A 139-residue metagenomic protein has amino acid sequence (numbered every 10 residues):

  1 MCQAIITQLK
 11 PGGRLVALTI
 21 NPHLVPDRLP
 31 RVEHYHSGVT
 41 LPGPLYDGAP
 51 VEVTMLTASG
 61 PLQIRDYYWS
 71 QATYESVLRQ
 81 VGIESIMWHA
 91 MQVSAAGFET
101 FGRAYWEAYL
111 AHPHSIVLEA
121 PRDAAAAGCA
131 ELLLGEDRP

Functional and structural regions predicted by a protein language model:
M1, P26-R28, F98: Short glycine-/acidic-enriched loop or helix-start segments at secondary-structure transitions that form or flank
M1-R14: A short glycine-rich, Lys/Arg-flanked "PGG" loop and its adjoining helix->strand segment in the class I
R14-P50: Conserved class I S-adenosyl-L-methionine
P22-H23, M91-V93: Conserved beta-strand edge residues that scaffold enzyme active sites
H23-P26, A58-T73: Acceptor-substrate binding/catalytic loop of class I
T54-T57, Q92-E107: Class I S-adenosyl-L-methionine
R65-W88: Short alpha-helix
V81-E84, G102-P139: Core SAM-dependent methyltransferase catalytic element
